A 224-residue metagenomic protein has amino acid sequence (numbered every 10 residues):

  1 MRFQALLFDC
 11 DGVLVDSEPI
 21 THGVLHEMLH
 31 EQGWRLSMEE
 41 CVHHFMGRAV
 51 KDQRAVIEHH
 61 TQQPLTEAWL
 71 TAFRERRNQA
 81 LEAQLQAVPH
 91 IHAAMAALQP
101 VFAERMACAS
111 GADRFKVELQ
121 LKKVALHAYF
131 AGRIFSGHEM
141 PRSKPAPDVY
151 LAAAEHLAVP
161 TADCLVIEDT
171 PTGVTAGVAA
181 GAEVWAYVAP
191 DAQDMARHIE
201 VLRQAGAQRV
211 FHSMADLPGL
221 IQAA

Functional and structural regions predicted by a protein language model:
M1-Q4, A96, F102, D113-A224: Asp-based, Mg2+/Mn2+-dependent phosphohydrolase catalytic module
R2-P100, F115-E118: N-terminal helical cap/lid subdomain that shapes the substrate entry/recognition surface in HAD-like hydrolases
V13, S17, S110, G173: Ser/Thr-glycine-rich phosphate-binding loops at phosphate-binding pockets of nucleotides, nucleotide cofactors
L14, M106, V166-I167: Conserved SAM-binding loop
H44, A109-G111, I167: Structural motif
A72-A80, R105-M106, L220-A224: Electropositive, surface-exposed helix/loop patches at the edges of structured domains that serve as adaptable
A87, A109, R142: Residue-level marker of regulatory loop/turn positions in helix-turn-helix DNA-binding domains and in histidine
